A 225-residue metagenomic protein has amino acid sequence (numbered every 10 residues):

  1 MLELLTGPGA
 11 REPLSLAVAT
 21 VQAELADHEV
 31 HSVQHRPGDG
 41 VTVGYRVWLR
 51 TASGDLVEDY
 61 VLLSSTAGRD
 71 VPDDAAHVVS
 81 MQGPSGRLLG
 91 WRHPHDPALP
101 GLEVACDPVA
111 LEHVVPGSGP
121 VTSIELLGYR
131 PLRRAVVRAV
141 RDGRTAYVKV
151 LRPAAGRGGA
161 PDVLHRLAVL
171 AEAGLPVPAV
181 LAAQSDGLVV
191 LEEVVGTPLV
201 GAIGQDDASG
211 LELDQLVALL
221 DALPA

Functional and structural regions predicted by a protein language model:
M1-L181, S185-G187, L191-E192, P198-V200 (+2 more regions): Phosphate/pyrophosphate-binding loops and the adjoining catalytic core of nucleotide-dependent enzymes
L199-A208: AlphaC helix of the protein kinase catalytic domain
